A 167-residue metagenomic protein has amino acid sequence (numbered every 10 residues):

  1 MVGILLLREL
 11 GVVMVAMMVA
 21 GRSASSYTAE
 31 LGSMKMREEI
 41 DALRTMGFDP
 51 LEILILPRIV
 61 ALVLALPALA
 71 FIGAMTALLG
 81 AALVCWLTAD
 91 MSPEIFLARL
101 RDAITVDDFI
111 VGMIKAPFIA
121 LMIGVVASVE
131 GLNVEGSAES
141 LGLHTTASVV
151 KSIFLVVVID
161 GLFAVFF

Functional and structural regions predicted by a protein language model:
M1-K35: Membrane-embedded translocation segments of transport machinery
M1-L7, M75-P117, L121, V125-A147 (+1 more regions): Membrane-interfacial helix-loop-helix connectors in multipass membrane proteins
M14-V15, Y27, P67, F71 (+1 more regions): Hydrophobic alpha-helical transmembrane segments of multi-pass membrane proteins
E30-L56, A138-L141: Short cytoplasmic-facing helical segments at TM-TM junctions of multi-pass membrane proteins
M46, K115-M122, K151-V158: Hydrophobic membrane-spanning alpha-helices of multi-pass integral membrane proteins
P50-A70: Start (N-cap) of specific transmembrane helices in multi-pass transporter permeases
L141, A147-A164: Final/C-terminal transmembrane alpha-helix of multipass membrane proteins
